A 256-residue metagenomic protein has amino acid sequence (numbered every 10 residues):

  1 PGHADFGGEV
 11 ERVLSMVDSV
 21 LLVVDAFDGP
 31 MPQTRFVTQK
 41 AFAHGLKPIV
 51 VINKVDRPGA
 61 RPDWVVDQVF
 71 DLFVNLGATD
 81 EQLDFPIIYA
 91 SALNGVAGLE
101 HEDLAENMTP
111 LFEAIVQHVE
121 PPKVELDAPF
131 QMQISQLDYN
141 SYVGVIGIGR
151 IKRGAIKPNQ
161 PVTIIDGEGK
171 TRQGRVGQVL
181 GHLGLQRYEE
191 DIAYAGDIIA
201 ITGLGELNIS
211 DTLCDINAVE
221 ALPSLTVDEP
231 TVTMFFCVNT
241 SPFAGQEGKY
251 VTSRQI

Functional and structural regions predicted by a protein language model:
P1-I256: Structural and coupling elements of P-loop NTPases
